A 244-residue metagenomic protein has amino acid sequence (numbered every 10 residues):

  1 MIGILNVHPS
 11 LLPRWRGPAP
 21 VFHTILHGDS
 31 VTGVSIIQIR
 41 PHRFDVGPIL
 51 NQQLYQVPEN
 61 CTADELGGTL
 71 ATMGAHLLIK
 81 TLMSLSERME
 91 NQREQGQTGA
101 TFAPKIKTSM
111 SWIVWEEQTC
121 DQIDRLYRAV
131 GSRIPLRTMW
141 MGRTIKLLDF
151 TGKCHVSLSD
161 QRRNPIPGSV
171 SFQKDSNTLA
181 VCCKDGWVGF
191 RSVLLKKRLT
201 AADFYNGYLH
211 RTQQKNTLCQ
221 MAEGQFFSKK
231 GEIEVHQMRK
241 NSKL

Functional and structural regions predicted by a protein language model:
M1-P104, S109: Donor/substrate-binding cores of folate-linked one-carbon enzymes
S111-L244: An anion-binding loop in the catalytic cleft
